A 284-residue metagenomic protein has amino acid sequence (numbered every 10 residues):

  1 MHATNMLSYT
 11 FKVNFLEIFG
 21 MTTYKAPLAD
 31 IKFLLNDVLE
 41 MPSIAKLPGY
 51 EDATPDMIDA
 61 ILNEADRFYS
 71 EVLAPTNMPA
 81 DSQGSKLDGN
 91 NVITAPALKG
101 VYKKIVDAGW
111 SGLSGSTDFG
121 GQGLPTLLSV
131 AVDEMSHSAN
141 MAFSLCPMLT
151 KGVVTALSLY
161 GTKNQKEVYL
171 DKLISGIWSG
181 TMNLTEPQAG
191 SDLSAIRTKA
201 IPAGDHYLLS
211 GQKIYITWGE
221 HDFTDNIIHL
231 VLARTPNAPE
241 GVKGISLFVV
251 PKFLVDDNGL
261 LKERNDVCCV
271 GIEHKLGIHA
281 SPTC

Functional and structural regions predicted by a protein language model:
A3-M6, T10: Short hydrophobic alpha-helical segments enriched in small aliphatic residues
F11-L145, V168: Amphipathic, small/basic residue-rich leader segments at the start of a protein or domain
D88-K103, W110-G115, T181-A203, Q212-H221: Flexible, glycine/threonine-enriched loop-and-boundary segments that flank and lead into catalytic domains of large
G112-T117, A139-T155, G176-E186, S246-L247: Core alpha/beta catalytic barrel or barrel-like domain that forms the active/cofactor pocket in diverse metabolic
L149-T150, G161-D205: Internal maturation/activation junctions in enzymes
Q188-S191, E220-D222, P239, K275-P282: Short Gly/Pro-enriched turn/cap motifs at secondary-structure boundaries
H206, S210-R264: A short core secondary-structure module
L260-C284: Flexible, small-/acidic-enriched active-site or ligand-binding loops
